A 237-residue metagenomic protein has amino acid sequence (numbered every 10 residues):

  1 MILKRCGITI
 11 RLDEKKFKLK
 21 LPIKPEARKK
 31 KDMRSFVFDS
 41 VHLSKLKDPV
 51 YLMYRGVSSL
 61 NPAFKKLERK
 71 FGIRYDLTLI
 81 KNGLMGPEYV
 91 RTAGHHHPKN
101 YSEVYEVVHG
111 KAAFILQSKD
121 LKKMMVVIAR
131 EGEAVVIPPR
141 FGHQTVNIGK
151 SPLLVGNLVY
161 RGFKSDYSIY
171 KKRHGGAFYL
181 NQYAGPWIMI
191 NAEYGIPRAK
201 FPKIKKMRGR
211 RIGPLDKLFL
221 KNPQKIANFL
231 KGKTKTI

Functional and structural regions predicted by a protein language model:
M1-A129, I148-I237: Active-site region of the double-stranded beta-helix
I128-K150: Conserved metal-binding segment of the jelly-roll/cupin
